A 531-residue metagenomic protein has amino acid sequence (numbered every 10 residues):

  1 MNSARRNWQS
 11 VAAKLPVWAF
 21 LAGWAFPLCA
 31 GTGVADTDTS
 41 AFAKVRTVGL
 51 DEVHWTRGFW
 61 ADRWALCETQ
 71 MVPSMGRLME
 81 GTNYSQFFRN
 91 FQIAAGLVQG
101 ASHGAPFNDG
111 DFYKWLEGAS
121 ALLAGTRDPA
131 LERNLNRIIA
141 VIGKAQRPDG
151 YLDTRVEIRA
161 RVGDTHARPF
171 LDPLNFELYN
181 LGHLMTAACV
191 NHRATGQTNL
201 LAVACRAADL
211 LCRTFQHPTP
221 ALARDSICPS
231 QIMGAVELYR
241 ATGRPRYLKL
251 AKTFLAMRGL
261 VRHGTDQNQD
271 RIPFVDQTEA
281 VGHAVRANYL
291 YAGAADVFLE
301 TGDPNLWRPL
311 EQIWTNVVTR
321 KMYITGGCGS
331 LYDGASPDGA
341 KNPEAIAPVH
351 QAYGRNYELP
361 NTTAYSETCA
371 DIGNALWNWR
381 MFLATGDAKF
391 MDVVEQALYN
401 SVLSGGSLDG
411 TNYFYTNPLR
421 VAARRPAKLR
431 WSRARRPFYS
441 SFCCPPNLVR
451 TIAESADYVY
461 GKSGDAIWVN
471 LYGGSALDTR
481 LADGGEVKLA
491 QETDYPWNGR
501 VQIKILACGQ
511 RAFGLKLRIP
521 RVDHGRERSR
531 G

Functional and structural regions predicted by a protein language model:
M1-A13: N-terminal secretory signal peptides that target proteins for export/translocation
A4, A25, H217-A221: Generic structural signal for short, solvent-exposed loop/turn connectors between secondary structure elements
W8-Q9, V17, E117, Y289: Sequence-pattern detector for short linear motifs and compositional/periodic biases rather than a specific fold
V11-A12, G23, T69, K516: Generic N-terminal simple sequence motifs
A12-K14, S40-A41: Hydrophobic alpha-helical segments and their boundary regions
K14-P27: Bacterial N-terminal signal peptides
G31-G531: Glycan-recognition and catalytic cores of secretory/periplasmic carbohydrate-active enzymes
